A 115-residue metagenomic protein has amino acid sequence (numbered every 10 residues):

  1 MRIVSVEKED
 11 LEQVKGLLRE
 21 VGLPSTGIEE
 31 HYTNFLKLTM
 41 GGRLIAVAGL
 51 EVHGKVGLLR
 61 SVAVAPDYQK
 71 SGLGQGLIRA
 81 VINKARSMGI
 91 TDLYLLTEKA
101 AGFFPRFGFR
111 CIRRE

Functional and structural regions predicted by a protein language model:
M1-I3, S87-L93: Short active-site oxyanion
R2-V14: A short beta-loop-alpha structural element at the N-terminal edge of CoA-dependent acyl/N-acetyltransferase catalytic
D10, K55, K99-A100: A generic "binding-loop/recognition-motif" signal
L11-V47: Active-site rim helix/loop that mediates acceptor-substrate recognition in acyltransferases
K37, R43-V52, V56-A63: Conserved beta-strand in the GNAT
V64, K70-N83, L95: Conserved acetyl-CoA-binding loop-helix of GNAT-fold acetyltransferases
E98-E115: Conserved active-site alpha-helix within GNAT-family acetyltransferase domains
